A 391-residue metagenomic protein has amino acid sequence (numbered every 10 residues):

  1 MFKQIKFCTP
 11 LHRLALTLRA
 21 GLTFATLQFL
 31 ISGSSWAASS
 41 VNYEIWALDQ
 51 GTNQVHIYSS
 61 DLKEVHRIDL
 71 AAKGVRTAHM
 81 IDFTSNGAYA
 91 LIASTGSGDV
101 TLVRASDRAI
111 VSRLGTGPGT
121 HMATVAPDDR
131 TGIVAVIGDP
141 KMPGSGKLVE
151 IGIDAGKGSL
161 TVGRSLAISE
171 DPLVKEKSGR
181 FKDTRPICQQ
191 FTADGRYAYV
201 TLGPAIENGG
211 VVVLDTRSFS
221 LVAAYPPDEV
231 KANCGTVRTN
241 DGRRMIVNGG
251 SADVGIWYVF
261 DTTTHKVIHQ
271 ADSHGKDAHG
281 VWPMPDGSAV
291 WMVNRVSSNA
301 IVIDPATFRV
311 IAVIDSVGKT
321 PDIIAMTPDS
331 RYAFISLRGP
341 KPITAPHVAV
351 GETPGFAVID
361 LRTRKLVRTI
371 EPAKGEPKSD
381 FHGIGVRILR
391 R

Functional and structural regions predicted by a protein language model:
M1-L16: N-terminal secretory signal peptides that target proteins for export/translocation
Q4-F7, F29, V65: Intrinsic disorder/low-complexity segments enriched in polar/small residues
R13-G33: Bacterial N-terminal signal peptides
S34-R391: Predominantly soluble domains enriched in secretory-pathway, periplasmic, or organellar proteins
